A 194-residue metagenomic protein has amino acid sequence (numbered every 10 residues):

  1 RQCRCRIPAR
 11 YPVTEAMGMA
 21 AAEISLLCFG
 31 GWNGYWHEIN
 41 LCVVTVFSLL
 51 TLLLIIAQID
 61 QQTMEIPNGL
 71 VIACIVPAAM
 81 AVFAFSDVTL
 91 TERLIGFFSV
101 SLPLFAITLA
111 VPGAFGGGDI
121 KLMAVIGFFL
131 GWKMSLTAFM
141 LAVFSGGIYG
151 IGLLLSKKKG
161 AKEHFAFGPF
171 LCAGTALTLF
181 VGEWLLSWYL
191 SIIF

Functional and structural regions predicted by a protein language model:
R1-H37, E183-F194: N-terminal transmembrane signal-anchor/hairpin module of polytopic inner-membrane proteins
R1-P8, A106-I107, I148, G152-A161: Cytosolic, membrane-interface loops and tails of multi-pass inner-membrane proteins
T14-A22, L70-P77, I120-L122, F167-C172: Core segments of transmembrane alpha-helices that mediate helix-helix packing or line hydrophobic substrate/ligand
S25-F29, A84, A110, L155-S156 (+1 more regions): Helix-loop junctions at the membrane-solvent interface of multi-pass transporters, primarily the C-terminal
G34-E38, V44-G147, S187-F194: Functional transmembrane core segments of multi-pass inner-membrane proteins
A79-V82, A176-F180: Aromatic-anchored segments of alpha-helical transmembrane domains
I151-L177: Interfacial loop-to-transmembrane junctions
